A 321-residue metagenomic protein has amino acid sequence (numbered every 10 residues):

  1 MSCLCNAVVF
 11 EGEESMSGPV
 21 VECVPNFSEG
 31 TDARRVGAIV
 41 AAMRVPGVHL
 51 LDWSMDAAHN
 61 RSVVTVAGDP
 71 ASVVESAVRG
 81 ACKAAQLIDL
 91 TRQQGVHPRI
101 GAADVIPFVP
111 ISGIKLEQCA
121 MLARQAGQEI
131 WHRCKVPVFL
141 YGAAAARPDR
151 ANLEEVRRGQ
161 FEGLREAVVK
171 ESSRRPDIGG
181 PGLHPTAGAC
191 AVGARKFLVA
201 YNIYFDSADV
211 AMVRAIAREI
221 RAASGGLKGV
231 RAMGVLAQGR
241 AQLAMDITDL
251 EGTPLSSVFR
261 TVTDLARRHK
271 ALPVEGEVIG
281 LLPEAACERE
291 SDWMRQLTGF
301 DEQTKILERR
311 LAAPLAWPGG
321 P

Functional and structural regions predicted by a protein language model:
C3-C5: Cysteine-centered motifs
S17-P321: Long, contiguous binding/interaction regions
